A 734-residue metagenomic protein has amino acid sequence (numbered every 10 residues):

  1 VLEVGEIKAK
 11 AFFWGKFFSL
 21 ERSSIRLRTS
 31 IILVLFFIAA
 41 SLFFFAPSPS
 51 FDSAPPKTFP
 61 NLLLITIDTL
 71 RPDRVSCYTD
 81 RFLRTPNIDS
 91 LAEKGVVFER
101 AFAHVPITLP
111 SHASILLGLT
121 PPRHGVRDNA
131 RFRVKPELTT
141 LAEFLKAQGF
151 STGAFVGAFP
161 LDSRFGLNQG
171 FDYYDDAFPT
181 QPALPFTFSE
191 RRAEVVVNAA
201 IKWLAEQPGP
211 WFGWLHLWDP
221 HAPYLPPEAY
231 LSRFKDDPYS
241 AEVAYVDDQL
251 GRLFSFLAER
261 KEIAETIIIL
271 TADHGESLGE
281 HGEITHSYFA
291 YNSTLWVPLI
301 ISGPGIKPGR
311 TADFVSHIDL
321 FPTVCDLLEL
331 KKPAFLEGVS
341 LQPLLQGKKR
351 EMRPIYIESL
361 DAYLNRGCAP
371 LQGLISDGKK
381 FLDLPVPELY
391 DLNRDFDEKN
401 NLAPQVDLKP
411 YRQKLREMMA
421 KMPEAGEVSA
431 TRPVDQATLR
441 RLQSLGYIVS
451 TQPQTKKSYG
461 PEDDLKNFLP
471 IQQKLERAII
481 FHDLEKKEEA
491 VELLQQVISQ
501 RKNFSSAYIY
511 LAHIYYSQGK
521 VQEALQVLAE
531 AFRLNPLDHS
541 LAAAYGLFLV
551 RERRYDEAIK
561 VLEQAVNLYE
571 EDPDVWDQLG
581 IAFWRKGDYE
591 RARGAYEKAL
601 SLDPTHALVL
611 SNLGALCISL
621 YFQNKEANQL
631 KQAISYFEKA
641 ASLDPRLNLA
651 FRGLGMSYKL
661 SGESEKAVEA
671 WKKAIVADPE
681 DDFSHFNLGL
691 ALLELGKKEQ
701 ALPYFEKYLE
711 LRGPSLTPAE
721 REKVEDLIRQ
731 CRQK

Functional and structural regions predicted by a protein language model:
I32-Q522, Q526-A529, R533-L547, R551-R553 (+5 more regions): Catalytic domains that recognize anionic headgroups
I471, S505-S506, H539-S540, P573-D574 (+4 more regions): Helix-start (N-cap) detector for alpha-helical repeat units in TPR-like alpha-solenoids, especially tetratricopeptide
D483, S517, R551-E552, R585 (+5 more regions): Register position in tetratricopeptide repeats
G614, S619-K625, G662, G696 (+2 more regions): Short coil/turn linking the two alpha-helices of tandem helical-hairpin repeats
Q700-K734: Terminal, low-structured helical/coil segments at or just beyond the last alpha-helical repeat
